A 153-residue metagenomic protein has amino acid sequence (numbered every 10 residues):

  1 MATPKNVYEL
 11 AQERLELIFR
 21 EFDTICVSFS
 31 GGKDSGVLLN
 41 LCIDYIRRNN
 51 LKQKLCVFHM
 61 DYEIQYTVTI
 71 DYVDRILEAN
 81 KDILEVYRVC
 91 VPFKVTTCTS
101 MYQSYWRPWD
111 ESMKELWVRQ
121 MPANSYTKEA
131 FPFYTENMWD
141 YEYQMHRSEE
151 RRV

Functional and structural regions predicted by a protein language model:
M1-R152: ATP-dependent adenylation/nucleotidyltransferase module used to activate substrates
